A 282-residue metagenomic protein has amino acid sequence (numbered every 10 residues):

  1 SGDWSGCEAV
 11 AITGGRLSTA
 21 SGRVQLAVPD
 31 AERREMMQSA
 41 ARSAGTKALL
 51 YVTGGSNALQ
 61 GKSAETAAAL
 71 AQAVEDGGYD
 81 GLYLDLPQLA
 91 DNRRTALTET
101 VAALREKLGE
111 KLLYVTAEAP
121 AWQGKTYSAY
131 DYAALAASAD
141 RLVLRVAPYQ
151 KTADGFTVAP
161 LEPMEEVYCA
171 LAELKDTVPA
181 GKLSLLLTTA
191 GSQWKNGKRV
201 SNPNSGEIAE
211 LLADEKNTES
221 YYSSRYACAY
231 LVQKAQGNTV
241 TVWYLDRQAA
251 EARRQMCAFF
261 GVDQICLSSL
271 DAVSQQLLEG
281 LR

Functional and structural regions predicted by a protein language model:
S1-A64: Glycan-recognition patch characteristic of GH18 chitinases/ENGases and related GlcNAc/peptidoglycan-binding proteins
S1-G6, Q60-D76, G124-A134, L245-A258: Short, acidic/polar
G2-R23, L70-L84, R253-S268: Catalytic domains of carbohydrate-active enzymes, especially glycoside hydrolases
E8-I12, T46-V52, L82-L84, L113-A117 (+4 more regions): Hydrophobic faces of well-ordered beta-strands that scaffold small-molecule active sites in alpha/beta enzyme cores
G14, A67-A96, R141-G155, C266: Active-site groove signature of glycoside hydrolases
A20-P29, D91-A213: Substrate-binding surface in catalytic domains of secreted glycosidases
K182-R253: Glycan-binding loop/region signatures in secreted carbohydrate-active enzymes
K234-R282: Extracellular low-complexity, Gly/Ser/Thr-rich intrinsically disordered linkers and protease-sensitive activation/hinge
